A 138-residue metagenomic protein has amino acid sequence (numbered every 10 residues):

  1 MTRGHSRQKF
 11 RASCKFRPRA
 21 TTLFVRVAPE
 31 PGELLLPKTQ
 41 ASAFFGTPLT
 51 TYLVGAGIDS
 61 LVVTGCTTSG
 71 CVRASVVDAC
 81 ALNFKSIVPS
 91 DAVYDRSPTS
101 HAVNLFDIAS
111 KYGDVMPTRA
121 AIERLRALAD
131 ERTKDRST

Functional and structural regions predicted by a protein language model:
G4-T138: Active-site-adjacent betaalpha module
